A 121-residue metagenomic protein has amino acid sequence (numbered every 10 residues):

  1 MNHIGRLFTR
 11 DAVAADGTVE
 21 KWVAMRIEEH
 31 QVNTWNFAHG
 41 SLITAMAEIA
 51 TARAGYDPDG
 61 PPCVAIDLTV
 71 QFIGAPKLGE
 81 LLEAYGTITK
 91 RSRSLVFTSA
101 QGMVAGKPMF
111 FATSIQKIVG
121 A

Functional and structural regions predicted by a protein language model:
M1-A121: Terminal targeting signals and extreme-terminal segments of soluble enzymes
